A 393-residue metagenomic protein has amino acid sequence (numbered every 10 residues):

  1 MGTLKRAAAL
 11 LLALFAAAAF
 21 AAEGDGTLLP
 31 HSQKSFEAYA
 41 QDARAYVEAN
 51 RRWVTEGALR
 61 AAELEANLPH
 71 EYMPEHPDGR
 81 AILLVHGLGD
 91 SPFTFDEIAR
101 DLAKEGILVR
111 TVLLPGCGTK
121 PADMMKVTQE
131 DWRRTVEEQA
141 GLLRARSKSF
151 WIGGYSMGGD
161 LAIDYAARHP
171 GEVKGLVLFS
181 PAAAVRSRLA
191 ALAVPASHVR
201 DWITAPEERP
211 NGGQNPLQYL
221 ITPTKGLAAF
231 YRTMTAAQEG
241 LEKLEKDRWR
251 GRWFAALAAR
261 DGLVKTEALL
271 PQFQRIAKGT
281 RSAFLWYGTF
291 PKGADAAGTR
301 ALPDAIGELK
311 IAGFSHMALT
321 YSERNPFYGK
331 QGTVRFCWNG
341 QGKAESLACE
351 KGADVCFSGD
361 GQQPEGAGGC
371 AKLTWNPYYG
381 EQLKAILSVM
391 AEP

Functional and structural regions predicted by a protein language model:
A9-A18: Bacterial N-terminal signal peptides
E65-L114: Short, surface-exposed "cap/lid" segments of acyl-processing enzymes
M73-H76, I221-E365, T374-L387: Serine-hydrolase catalytic core
T119-R146, W151: Catalytic nucleophile-loop/oxyanion-hole region of alpha/beta-hydrolase and closely related hydrolase-like folds
G154-G158, A162: Gly/Ala-rich beta-loop-alpha elbow adjacent to hydrolase catalytic centers
D164-K174: Conserved hydrolase catalytic core segment
V177-S187: Active-site nucleophile loop of the alpha/beta-hydrolase fold
